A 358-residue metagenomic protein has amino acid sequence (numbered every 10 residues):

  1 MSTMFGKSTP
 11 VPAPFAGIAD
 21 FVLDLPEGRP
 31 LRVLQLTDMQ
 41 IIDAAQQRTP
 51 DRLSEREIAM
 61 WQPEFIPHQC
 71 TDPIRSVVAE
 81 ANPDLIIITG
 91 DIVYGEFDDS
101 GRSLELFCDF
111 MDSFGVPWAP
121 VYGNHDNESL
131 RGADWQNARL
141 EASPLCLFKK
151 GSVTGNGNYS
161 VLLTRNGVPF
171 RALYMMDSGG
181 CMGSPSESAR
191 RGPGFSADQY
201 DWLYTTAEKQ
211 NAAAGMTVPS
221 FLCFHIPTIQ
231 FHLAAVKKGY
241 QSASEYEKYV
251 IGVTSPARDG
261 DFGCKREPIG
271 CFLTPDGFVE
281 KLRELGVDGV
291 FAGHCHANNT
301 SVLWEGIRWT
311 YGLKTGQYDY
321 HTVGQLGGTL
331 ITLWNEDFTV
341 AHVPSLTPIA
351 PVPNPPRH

Functional and structural regions predicted by a protein language model:
S2-L23, E27, S160-V168, L173 (+3 more regions): Binuclear metal-dependent phosphoesterase catalytic core
S2-R102: N-terminal active-site segment of His-dependent metallophosphoesterases
F5-L25, E105-M216, T329-T332: Extended active-site neighborhood of metal-dependent phosphoesterases/phosphodiesterases
P30-D43, F170-G180, C223, R308-K314: Active-site-proximal beta-strand elements of phosphoester/diester hydrolases
D38, I74, I86, D91 (+7 more regions): Divalent metal-coordination and catalytic microenvironments
Q40-A45, Y94-F97, P120-G132, C181-S184 (+4 more regions): Active-site environment of divalent metal-dependent phosphoester hydrolases
A81-D84, A172-M175, S188-G293: His/acidic metal-ligating clusters that form di-metal
G90-D109, N127-C146, A234, T300-E305 (+1 more regions): Metal-dependent catalytic neighborhoods of phosphoester/phosphodiester hydrolases
